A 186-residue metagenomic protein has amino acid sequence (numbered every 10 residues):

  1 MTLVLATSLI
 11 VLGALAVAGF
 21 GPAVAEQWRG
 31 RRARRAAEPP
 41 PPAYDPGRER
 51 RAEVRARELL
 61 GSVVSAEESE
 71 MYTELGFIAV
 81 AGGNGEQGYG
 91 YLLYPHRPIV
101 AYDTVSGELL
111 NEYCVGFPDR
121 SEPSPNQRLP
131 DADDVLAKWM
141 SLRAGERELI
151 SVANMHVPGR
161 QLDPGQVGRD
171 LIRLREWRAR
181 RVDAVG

Functional and structural regions predicted by a protein language model:
M1-V11: Feature marks short, highly hydrophobic, charge-poor N-terminal signal-anchor/signal peptide-like helices that anchor
A14: Short acidic-hydrophobic catalytic motif
V17-R51: Transmembrane-cytosolic junction motif
A25, R29, A33, A79 (+1 more regions): Terminal, compositionally biased segments used for targeting/anchoring and flexible tails
Y44-G85: Amphipathic alpha-helical packing elements
M71-E108: Amphipathic, interaction-prone secondary-structure segments
I99-G186: Cytosol-/stroma-facing membrane-proximal "stalk/adaptor" domains immediately downstream of transmembrane anchors
